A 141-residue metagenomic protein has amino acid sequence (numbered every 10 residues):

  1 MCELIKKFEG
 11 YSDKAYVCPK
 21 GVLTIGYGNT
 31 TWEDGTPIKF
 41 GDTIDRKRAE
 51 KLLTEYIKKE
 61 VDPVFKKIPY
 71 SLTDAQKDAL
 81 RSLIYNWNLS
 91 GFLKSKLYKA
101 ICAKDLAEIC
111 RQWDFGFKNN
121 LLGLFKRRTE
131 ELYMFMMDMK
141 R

Functional and structural regions predicted by a protein language model:
M1-V22, Y27-I38, I44-D62, Y70-S71 (+1 more regions): Long, amphipathic alpha-helical surface segments
Y70-N86: Charged, low-complexity intrinsically disordered segments
